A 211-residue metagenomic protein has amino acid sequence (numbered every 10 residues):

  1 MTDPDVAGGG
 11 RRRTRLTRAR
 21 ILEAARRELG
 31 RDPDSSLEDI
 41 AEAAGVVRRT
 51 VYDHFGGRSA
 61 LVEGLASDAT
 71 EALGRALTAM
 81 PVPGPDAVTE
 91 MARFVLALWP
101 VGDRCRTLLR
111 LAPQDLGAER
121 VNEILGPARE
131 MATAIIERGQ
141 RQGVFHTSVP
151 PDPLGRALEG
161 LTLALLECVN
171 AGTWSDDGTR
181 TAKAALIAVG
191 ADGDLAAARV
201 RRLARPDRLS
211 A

Functional and structural regions predicted by a protein language model:
M1-A43, A60-E63: Basic, helix-initiating cap at the start of DNA-binding domains
T2-P4, A134-R141, E167, A171-A211: C-terminal peripheral helix-coil segments that are non-catalytic and often amphipathic
I21-L29, V51, A69, L73 (+1 more regions): Short hydrophobic clusters on alpha-helical segments that form packing/core surfaces in small helical domains
G45-F55: Short hydrophobic/aromatic patch on the recognition helix
G64, E71, R75-R104, G117 (+1 more regions): Hydrophobic alpha-helical connector segments
S67, V88-A112, N122-E137, A191-L195: Helical hydrophobic small-molecule/effector-binding pocket
R110-E119, R201-R202: Short linear capping/connector segments at secondary-structure termini
L116-E167: Amphipathic alpha-helical packing segments from all-alpha helical-bundle domains
